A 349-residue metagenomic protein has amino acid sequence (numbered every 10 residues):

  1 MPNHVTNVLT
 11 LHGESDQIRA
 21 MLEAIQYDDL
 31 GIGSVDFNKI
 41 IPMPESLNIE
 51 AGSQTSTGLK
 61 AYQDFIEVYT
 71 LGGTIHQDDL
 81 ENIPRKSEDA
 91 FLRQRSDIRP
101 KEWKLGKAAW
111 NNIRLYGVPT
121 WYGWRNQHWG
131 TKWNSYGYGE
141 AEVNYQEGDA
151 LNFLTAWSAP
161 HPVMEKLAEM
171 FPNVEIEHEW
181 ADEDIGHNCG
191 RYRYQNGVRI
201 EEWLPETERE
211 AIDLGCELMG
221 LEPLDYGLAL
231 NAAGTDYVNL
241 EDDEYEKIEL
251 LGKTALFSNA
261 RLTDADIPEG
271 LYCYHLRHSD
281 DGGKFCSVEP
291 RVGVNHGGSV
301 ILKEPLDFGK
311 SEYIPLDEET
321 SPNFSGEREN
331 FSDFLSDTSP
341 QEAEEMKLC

Functional and structural regions predicted by a protein language model:
M1-E175, E179-Y245: Long, contiguous binding/interaction regions
E244-L251, A265, G270: Accessory (non-J-domain) regions of J-domain/Hsp40 co-chaperones
L250-L251, E327-N330, F334: Charge-rich, solvent-exposed alpha-helical interaction surfaces
A255-A260: Short coil-to-beta transition motif at edge beta-strands of beta-rich domains
D266-F324: Acidic, low-complexity, intrinsically disordered interaction modules
S332, S336-C349: Non-Sec secretion/translocation targeting segments of pathogen effectors
